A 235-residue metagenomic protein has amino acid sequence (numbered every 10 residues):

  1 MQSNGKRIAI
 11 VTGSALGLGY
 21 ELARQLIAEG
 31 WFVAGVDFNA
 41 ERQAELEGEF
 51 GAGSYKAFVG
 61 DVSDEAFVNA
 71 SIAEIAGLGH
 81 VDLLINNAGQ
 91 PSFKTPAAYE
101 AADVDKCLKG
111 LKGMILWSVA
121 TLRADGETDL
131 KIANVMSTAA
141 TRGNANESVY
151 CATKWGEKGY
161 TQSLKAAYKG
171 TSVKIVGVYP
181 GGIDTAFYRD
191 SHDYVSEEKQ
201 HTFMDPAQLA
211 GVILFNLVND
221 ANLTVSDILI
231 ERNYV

Functional and structural regions predicted by a protein language model:
A15-L16: Conserved glycine-rich cofactor-binding loop
E29-E45: Conserved glycine-rich Rossmann-like NAD(P)H-binding loop of the short-chain dehydrogenase/reductase
N69, Q90-D103, N146-V149, Y188: Conserved mid-core segment of classical short-chain dehydrogenase/reductases
A73, G77, A101, K109-D129 (+1 more regions): Amphipathic alpha-helical dimer-interface segment in Rossmann-like NAD(P)H-dependent oxidoreductases
Q90, A97-L116, A133, E157: Catalytic Tyr-X3-Lys loop
S118, T153-K154: Active-site helix of classical SDR
S137: Residue(s) in the substrate-gating loop at a strand-loop-helix junction that position the organic substrate next
G177, E197-V235: C-terminal helical subdomain
